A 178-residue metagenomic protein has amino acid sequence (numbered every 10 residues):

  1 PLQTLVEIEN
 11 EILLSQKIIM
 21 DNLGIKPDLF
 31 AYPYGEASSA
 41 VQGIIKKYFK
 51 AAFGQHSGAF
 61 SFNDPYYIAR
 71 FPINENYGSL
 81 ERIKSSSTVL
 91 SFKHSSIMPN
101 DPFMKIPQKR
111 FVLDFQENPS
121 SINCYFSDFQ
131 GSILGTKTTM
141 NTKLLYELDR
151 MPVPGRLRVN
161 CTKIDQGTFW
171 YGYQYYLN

Functional and structural regions predicted by a protein language model:
L2-L177: C-terminal active-site subregion of NodB/CE4 polysaccharide deacetylases
